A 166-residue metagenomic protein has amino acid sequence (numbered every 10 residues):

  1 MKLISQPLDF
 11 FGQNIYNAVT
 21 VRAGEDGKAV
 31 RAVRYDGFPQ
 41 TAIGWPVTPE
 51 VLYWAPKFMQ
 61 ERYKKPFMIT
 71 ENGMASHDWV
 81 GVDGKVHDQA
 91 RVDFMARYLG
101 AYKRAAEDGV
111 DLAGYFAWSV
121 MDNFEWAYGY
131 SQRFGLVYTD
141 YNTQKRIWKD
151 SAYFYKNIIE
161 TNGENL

Functional and structural regions predicted by a protein language model:
M1-L166: Non-catalytic scaffold segments within catalytic domains of secreted glycoside hydrolases
